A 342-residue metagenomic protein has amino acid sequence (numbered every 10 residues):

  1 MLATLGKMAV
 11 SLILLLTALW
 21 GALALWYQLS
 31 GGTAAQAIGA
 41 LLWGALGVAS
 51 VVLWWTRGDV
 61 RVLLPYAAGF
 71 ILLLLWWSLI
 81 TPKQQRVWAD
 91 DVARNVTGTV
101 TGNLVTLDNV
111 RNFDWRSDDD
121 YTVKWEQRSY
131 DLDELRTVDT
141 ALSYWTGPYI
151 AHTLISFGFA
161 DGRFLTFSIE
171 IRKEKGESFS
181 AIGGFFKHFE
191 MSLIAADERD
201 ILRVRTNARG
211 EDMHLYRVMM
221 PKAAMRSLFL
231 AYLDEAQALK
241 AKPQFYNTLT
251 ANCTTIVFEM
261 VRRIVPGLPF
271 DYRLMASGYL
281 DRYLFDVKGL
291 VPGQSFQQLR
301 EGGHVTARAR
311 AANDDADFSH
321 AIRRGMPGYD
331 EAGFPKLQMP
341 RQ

Functional and structural regions predicted by a protein language model:
L2-V51, D234-Q342: Activation targets extended, charge/polar-rich intrinsically disordered C-terminal tails
G47-Q84: Transmembrane alpha-helices and immediately adjacent membrane-cytoplasm interface residues in multi-pass integral
A67, I80, T101, G147-Y149 (+1 more regions): Solvent-exposed loop and beta-edge segments used for protein-protein assembly and interaction
P82-T101: Alpha-helical transmembrane signal-anchor/signal-peptide segments
R94, G102-L104, L215, S227: N-terminal trafficking/processing presequences and adjacent post-cleavage segments of proteins routed to secretion
V105, V110, R116-M213: Glycine-rich catalytic cores of cysteine/serine-nucleophile enzymes that process amide/ester linkages in cell-envelope
D161-T166, K173-V204, M213-H214, K222-R226 (+4 more regions): N-terminal intrinsically disordered, low-complexity segments enriched in P/E/S/T
F186-R263, P269, R273: Soluble catalytic domains of enzymes that build or remodel membrane lipids, polysaccharides, and related
